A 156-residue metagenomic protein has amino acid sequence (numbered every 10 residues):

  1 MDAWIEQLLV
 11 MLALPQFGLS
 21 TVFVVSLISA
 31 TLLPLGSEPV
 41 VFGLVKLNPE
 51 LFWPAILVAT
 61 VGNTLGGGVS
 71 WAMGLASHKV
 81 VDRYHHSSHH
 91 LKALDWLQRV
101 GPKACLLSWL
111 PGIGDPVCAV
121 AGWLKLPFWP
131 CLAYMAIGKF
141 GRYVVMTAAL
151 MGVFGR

Functional and structural regions predicted by a protein language model:
M1-F23, L47-R156: Membrane-interfacial helix-loop-helix
L27, T31, P39-N48, W123-K125: Structural signal for alpha-helical transmembrane segments and their flanking helix-loop junctions in multi-pass
I28-E38, L107-G114: Short helix-coil transition sites and intra-membrane helix breaks within transmembrane domains of multi-pass
P34, P39-F42, V117, A133: A broad, structure-centric signal for solvent-exposed, well-ordered loop/edge residues that line or flank functional
